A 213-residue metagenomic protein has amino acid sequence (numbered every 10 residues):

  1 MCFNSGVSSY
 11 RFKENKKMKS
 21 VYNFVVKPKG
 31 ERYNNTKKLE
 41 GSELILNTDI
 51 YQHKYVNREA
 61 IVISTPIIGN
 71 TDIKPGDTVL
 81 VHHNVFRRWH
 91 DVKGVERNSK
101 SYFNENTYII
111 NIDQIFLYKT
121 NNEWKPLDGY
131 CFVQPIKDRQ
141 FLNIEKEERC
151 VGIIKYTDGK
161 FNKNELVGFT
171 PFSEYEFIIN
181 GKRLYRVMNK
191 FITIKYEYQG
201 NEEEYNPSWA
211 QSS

Functional and structural regions predicted by a protein language model:
Y10-S213: Acidic-enriched and Gly/Ser
